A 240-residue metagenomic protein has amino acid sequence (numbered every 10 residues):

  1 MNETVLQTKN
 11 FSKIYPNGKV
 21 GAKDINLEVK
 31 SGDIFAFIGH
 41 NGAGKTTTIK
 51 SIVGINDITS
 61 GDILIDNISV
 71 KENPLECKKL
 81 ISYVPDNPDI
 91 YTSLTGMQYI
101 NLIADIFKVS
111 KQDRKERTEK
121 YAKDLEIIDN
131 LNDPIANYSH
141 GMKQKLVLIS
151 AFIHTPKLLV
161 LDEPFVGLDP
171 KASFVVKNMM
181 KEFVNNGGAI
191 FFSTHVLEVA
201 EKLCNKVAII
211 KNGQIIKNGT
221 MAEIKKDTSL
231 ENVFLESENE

Functional and structural regions predicted by a protein language model:
M1-T8, S12-D24, P74: A short, flexible loop at the N-terminus of ABC-type nucleotide-binding domains that lies
G61-E72, E76-C77: Conserved ABC transporter NBD signature motif
N101, D105, Q112-N130: Conserved ABC ATPase "signature" region
L159-E163: Catalytic Walker B motif of ABC-type/P-loop ATPase nucleotide-binding domains
S173-N186: Helical segment within the ABC ATPase nucleotide-binding domain
N218-G219: ABC ATPase "signature
